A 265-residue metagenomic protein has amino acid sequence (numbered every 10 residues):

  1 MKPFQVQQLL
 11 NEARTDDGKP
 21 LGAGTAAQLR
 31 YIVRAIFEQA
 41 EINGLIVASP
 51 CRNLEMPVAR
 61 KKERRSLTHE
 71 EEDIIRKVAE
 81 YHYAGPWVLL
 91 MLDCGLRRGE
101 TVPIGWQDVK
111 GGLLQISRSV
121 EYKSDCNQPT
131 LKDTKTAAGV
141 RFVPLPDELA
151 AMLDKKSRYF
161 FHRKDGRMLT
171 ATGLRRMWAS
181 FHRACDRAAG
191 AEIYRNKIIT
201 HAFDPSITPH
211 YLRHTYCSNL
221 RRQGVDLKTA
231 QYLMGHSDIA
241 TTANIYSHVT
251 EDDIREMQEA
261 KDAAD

Functional and structural regions predicted by a protein language model:
M1-L45, K61, R167-G173, A191 (+1 more regions): N-terminal core-binding DNA-recognition domain of tyrosine site-specific recombinases/integrases
Q5, Q28-I32, I74, P86 (+5 more regions): Charged catalytic carboxylate motif
K19-A23, K77-H82, C94, V143 (+3 more regions): Short, basic (Lys/Arg/His-rich) helix/loop patches that form interaction surfaces in the mid-to-C-terminal regions
P20-A23, A27-Y31, I42, I46-I104: Basic, Lys/Arg- and aromatic-enriched nucleic-acid-binding interface segment
E41-P50, K110-G111, R118, Y122 (+2 more regions): Proline-centered turn/helix-capping motifs that create local helix->coil transitions or kinks
N53-M56, E70, P103-L153: Conserved tyrosine-mediated DNA breakage-rejoining catalytic core shared by Y-recombinases
V58, S66, V120, A150 (+1 more regions): Catalytic-site neighborhood detector that most strongly recognizes the C-terminal catalytic loop/helix of tyrosine
D73-A79, C126-L131, Q223, N244 (+1 more regions): DNA/chromatin major-groove-contacting recognition/catalytic segments
